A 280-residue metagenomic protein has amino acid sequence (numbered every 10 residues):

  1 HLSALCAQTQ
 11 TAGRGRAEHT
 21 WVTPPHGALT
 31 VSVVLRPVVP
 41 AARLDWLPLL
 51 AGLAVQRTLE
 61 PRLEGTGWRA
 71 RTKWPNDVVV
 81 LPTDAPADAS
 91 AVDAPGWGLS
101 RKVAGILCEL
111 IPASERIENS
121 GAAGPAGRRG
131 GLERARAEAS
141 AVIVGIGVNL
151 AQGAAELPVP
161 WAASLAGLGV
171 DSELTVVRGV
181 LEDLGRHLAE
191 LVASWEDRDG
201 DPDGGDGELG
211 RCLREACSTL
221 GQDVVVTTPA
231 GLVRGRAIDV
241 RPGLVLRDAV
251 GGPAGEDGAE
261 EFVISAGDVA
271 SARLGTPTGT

Functional and structural regions predicted by a protein language model:
H1-E64, V79-G105, E115-L132, L174 (+1 more regions): N-terminal lobe of the biotin/lipoate ligase/transferase fold
C6-Q8, S32-V34, K73, L107-E109 (+1 more regions): Short beta-strand segments
V31, V55, D77, G147 (+2 more regions): Residue-level signal for inorganic ion chemistry
W68-V78: A short glycine-rich, hydrophobically flanked beta-strand micro-motif that places a catalytic Asp/Glu for divalent metal
I111-E115, G153, V240-V245: Short, conserved beta-turn/loop elements at beta-strand boundaries and strand-helix junctions
E115-G121, R134-G167: Short, acidic (Asp/Glu-rich) active-site segment that either coordinates a divalent metal cofactor
L168-A230, G275-G279: Conserved, helical-rich catalytic subdomain that frames metal- and/or nucleotide-binding sites in enzyme alpha/beta
L220-T280: Conserved RNA-binding domains used in RNP assembly and mRNA/RNA metabolism
